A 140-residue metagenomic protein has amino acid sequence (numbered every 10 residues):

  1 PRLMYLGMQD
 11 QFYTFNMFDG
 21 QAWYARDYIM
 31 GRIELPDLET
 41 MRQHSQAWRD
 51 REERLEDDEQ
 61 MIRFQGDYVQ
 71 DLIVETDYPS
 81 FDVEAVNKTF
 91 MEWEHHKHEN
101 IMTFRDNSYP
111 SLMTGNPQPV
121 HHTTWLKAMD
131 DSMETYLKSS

Functional and structural regions predicted by a protein language model:
R2-S140: C-terminal, flexible cofactor-proximal segment of oxidoreductases
